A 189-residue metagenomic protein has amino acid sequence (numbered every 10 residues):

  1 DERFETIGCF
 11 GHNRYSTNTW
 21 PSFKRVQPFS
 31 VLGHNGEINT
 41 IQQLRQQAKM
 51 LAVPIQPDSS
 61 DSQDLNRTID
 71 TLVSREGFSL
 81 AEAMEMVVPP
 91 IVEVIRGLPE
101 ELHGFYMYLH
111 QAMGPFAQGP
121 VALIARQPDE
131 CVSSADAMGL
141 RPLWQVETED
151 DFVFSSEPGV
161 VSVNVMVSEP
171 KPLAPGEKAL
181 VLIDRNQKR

Functional and structural regions predicted by a protein language model:
D1-R189: Conserved short alpha-helical segments that host acidic/polar catalytic motifs at enzyme active sites
